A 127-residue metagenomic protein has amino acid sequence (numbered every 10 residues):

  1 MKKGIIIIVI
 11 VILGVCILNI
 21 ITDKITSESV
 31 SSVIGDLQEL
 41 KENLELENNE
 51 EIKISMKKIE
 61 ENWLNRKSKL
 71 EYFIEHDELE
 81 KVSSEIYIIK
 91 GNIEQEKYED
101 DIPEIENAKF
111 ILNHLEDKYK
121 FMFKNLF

Functional and structural regions predicted by a protein language model:
K2-I7, A108, F121-L126: Membrane topogenic helices and adjacent juxtamembrane segments
G4-I20: Hydrophobic membrane-insertion alpha-helices, especially the h-region of bacterial N-terminal signal peptides
C16-I17, L40, I89: Alpha-helical transmembrane segments of multipass membrane proteins
T22-I25, S29, I74: Juxtamembrane interface helices immediately C-terminal to a transmembrane segment
T26-N43: Alpha-helical transmembrane signal-anchor/signal-peptide segments
L40, L44-E51, I93-E96, D100: Short helix-adjacent coil turns
N49-G91: Extracytoplasmic/periplasmic/luminal assembly and interaction segments in envelope/secretory/respiratory proteins
H76-M122: Structured, soluble extracytoplasmic/luminal domains of envelope-associated proteins
